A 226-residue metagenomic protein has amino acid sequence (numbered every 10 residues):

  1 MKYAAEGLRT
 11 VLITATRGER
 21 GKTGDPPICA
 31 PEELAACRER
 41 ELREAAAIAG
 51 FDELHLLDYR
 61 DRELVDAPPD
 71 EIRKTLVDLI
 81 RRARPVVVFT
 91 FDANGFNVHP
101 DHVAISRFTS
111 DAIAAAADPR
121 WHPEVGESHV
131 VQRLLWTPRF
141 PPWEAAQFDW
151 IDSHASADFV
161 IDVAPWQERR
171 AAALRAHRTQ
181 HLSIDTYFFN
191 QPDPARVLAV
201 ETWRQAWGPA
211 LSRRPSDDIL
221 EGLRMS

Functional and structural regions predicted by a protein language model:
M1-A83, D111, A115-D118: Active-site rim/loop-helix segments in enzyme catalytic domains that contact anionic ligands
D66-S226: Metal-dependent de-N-acetylase/amidase catalytic core
